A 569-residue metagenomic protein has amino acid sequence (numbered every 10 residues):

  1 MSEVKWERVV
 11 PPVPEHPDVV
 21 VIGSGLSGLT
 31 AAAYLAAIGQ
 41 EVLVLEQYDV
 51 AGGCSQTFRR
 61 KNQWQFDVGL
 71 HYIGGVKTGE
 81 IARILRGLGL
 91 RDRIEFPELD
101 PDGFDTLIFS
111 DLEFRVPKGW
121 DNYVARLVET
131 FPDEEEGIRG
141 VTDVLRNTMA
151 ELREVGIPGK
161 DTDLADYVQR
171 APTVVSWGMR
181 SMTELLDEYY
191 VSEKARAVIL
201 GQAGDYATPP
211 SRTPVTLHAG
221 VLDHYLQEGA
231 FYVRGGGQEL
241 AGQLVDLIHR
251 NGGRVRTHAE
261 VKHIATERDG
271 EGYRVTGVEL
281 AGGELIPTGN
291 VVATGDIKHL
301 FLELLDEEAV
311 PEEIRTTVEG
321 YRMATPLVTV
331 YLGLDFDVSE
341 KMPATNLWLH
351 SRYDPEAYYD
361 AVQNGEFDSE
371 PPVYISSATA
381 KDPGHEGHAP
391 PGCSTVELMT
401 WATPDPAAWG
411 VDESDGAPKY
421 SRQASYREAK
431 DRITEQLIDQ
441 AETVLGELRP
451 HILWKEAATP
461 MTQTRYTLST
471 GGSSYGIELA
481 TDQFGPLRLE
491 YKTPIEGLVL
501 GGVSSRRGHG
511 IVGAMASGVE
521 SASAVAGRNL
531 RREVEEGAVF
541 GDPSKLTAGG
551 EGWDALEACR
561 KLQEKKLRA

Functional and structural regions predicted by a protein language model:
M1-V19, A37-I38, A480-D482, E533-A569: Extreme N-terminal leader/targeting segments of oxidoreductases
V4-A150, I477-L479: N-terminal glycine-rich phosphate/pyrophosphate-binding loop and immediately adjacent elements
S110-T213: Rossmann-like flavin
S192-P209, E370-S376, I438-R507: A glycine-rich dinucleotide-binding beta-alpha-beta segment and adjacent secondary-structure elements that constitute
L222-A281: Helical element adjacent to the flavin cofactor pocket in flavoenzyme catalytic cores
K262-P390: Mid-domain catalytic core of redox enzymes that form a hydrophobic substrate pocket/lid adjacent to a catalytic redox
D335-A458: C-terminal segments that line or cap access tunnels to active or ligand-binding sites in enzymes and enzyme-associated
V503-A526: A conserved FAD-binding loop/helix module that cradles the flavin
